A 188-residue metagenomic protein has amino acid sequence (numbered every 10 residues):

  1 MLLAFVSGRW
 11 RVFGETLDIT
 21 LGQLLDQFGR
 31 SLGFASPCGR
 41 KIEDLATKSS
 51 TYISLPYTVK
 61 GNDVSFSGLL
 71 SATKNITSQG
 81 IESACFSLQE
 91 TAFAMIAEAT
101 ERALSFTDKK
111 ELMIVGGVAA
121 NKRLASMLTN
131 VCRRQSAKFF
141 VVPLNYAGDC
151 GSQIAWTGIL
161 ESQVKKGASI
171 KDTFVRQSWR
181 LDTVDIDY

Functional and structural regions predicted by a protein language model:
M1-G80, T129, L160-Q177, V184: A short helix-loop
D18-I19, M113-V118, V141-C150: Active-site nucleophile and cofactor-binding loops and adjacent substrate-binding regions of central metabolic enzymes
F28, T100, I154-I159: Buried hydrophobic packing segments
F34, K109, A137: Short glycine/serine/threonine/alanine-rich loop segments
G61-D63, S67, A72-M113: Adenine-nucleotide phosphate-binding core of ATP-dependent small-molecule kinases
K109-L128: Glycine-rich phosphate-binding loops at beta-strand->alpha-helix junctions
T129-Q153: Conserved phosphate-binding/catalytic loops in two-lobed NTP-binding clefts
